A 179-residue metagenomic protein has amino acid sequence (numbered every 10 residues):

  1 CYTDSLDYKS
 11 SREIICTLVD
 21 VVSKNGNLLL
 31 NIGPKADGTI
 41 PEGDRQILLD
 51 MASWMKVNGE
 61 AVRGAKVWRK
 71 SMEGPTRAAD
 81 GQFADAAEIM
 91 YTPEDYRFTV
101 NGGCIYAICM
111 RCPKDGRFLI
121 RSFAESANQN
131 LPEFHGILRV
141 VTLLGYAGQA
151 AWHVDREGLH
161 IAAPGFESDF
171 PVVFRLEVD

Functional and structural regions predicted by a protein language model:
C1-D179: Mature catalytic domains of secreted/periplasmic carbohydrate-active enzymes
